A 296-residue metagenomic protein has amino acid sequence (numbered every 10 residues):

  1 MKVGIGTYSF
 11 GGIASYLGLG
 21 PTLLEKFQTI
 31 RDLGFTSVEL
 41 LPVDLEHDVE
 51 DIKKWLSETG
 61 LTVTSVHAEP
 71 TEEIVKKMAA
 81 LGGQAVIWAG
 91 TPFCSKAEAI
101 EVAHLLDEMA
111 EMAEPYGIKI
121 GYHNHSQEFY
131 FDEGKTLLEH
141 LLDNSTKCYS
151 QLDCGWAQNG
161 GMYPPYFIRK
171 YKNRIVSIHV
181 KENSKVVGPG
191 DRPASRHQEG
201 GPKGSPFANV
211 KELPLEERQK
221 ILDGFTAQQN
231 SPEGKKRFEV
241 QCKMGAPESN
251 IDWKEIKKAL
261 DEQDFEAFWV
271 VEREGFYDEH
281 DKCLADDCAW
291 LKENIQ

Functional and structural regions predicted by a protein language model:
M1-Q84, E114, C288-Q296: N-terminal pre-domain/capping segments
I5, L40, W88, Y122 (+3 more regions): Conserved beta-strand positions
Y8-F10, F35, Y122, W156 (+1 more regions): Tryptophan-centric aromatic hotspots in well-structured domains and transmembrane helices
I13-G18, S37-E50, H67-I74, F93-I100 (+5 more regions): Acidic-and-aromatic substrate-binding clefts and catalytic sites of carbohydrate-active enzymes
L24, Q28, S37, T62-L152 (+3 more regions): Active-site acidic/histidine proton-transfer and metal-coordination neighborhood in alpha/beta enzyme cores
P115-M244: Acidic/histidine-rich catalytic cores of soluble enzymes
E248-E262: A short, acidic, amphipathic alpha-helical segment used as a generic capping/interface helix at domain edges
Q263, E274-Q296: Aromatic-rich peripheral "rim/lid" segments of glycoside hydrolase catalytic domains that contact and position glycan
